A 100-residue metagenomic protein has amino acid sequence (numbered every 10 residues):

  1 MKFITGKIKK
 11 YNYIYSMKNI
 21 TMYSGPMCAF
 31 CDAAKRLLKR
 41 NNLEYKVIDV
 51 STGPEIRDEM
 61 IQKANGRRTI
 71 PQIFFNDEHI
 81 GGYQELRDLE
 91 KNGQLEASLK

Functional and structural regions predicted by a protein language model:
K2-S16: Short, Lys/Arg-enriched N-terminal segments with co-localized hydrophobic residues within the first ~10-30 amino acids
S16-E44: Local sequence-structure signature of Cys/Sec-based thiol-disulfide redox active-site neighborhoods
A29-D32, E55, G81: Residues that form or flank phosphate/diphosphate-binding pockets in enzymes that use nucleotide phosphates
R36, D58-Q62, D88, A97-K100: Replace "anionic and nucleotidyl ligands
V50-R68: Thioredoxin-like thiol-disulfide oxidoreductase module
N65-F74, Q84: Structural micro-motif
F75-K100: Non-catalytic, surface beta->alpha helical segment in thiol-disulfide oxidoreductase systems
